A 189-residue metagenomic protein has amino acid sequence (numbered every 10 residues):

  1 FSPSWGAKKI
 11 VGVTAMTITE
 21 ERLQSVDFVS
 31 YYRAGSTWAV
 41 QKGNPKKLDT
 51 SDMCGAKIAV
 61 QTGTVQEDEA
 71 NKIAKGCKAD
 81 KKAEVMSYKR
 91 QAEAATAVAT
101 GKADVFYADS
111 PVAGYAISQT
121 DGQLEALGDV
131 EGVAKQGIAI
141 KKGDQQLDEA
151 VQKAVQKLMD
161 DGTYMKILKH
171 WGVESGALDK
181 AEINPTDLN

Functional and structural regions predicted by a protein language model:
F1-I10, Q24-V26, S51-D52, M86-Y107 (+2 more regions): Short helices/loops that flank or line small-molecule/ion binding pockets
F1-S51: Acidic, polar ligand-binding/catalytic clefts
A7-T19, Q41, G63-T64, Q91 (+2 more regions): Beta->alpha turn/N-cap motifs
T14-L23, N71, A99-G132: A ligand-binding cleft/hinge motif common to bilobed small-molecule-binding domains
Y32-V40, S118-K153, E174-N189: Periplasmic-binding protein-like
N44, K57, T62-T64, I138-G176: Extended ligand-binding regions for polar small-molecule ligands
P45-K57, T186-N189: Immediate post-signal peptide segment of exported/extracytoplasmic ligand-binding proteins
Q66-K89, I117-D121: Ligand-binding cleft/hinge of the Venus flytrap
